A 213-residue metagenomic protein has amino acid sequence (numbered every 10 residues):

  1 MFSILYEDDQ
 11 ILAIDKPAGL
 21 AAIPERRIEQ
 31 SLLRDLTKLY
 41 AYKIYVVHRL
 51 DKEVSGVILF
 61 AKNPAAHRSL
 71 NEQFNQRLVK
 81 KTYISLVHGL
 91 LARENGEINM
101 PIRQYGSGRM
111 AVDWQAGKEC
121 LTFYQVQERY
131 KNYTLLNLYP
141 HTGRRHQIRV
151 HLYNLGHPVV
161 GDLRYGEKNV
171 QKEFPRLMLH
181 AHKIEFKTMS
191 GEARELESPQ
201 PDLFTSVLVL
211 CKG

Functional and structural regions predicted by a protein language model:
M1-L121, E128-K131, M178, E192-A193 (+1 more regions): RNA pseudouridine synthases
I14, F60, S85, Y124 (+3 more regions): Preference for bulky hydrophobic residues occupying beta-strand positions in well-ordered beta-sheet regions
P17, P140, P158, T188 (+1 more regions): Proline-centered helix-kink/hinge sites
I28-L32, Q104, K131-I184: Pseudouridine synthase
H182-E195: Long, intrinsically disordered, low-complexity Ser/Thr/Pro-rich regulatory/activation regions of nuclear proteins
